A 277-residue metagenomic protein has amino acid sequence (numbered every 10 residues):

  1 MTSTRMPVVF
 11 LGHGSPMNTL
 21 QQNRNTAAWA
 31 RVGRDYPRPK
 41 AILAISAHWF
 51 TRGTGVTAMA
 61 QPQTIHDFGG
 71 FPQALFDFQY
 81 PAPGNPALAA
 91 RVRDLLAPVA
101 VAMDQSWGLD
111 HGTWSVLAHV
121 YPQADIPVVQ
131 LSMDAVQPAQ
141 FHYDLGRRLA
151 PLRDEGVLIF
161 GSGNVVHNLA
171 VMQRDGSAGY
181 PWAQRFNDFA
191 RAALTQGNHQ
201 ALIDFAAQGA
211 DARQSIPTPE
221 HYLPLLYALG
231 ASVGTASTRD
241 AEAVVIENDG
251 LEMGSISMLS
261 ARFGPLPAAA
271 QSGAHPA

Functional and structural regions predicted by a protein language model:
T2-T4, D35, D104, T218 (+1 more regions): Surface/interface-facing alpha-helical segments and adjacent flexible terminal/loop regions used for partner/assembly
T2-V99: A short aromatic-anchored loop/beta-hairpin motif
P7-L11, A41-S46, L131, L152-V165 (+1 more regions): Beta-strand elements within well-structured catalytic alpha/beta cores of enzymes that handle phosphate/sulfate esters
V9-F10, D67-A74, Y121-V129, I203-D204: Short, basic/glycine-rich phosphate-binding loops at helix/coil junctions that contact nucleotide phosphates
R31-V32, R148-L152: Catalytic-core regions built around general acid/base machinery
L75-P83, S132-A139, A212: Flexible, glycine/proline-enriched loop segments at strand-loop-helix junctions that form or flank small-ligand binding
L88-Y143, R148: Internal, conserved structured core segments that host functional sites
D94, P98, I126-P127, A135-Q137 (+3 more regions): Surface-exposed, charge/polar-rich loops and edge strands
